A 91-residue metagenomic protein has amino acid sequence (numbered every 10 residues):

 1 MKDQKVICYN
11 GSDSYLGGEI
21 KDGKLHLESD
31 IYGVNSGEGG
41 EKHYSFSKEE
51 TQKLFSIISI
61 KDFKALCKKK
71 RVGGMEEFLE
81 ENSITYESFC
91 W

Functional and structural regions predicted by a protein language model:
M1-L25: Amphipathic, interaction-prone secondary-structure segments
I7, I20, I31, I57-I60 (+1 more regions): Weak global preference for isoleucine
N10-L16, D30, G39-E41: Short, surface-exposed coil-to-beta transition loops
G23-L27, Y32-V34: Primarily extracytoplasmic ectodomains and periplasmic/lumenal surface modules that are beta-strand-rich
E38-W91: Mixed-charge, Lys/Arg-enriched low-complexity segments
